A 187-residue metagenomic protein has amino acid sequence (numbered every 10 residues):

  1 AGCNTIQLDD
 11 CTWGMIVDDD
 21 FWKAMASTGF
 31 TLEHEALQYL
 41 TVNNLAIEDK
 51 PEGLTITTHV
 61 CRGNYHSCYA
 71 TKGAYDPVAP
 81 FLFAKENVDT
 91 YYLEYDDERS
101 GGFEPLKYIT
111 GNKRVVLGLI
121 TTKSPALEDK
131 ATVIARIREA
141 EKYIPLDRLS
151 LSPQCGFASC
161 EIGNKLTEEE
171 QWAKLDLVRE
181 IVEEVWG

Functional and structural regions predicted by a protein language model:
A1-G187: Domain-level signal for soluble alpha/beta catalytic cores
